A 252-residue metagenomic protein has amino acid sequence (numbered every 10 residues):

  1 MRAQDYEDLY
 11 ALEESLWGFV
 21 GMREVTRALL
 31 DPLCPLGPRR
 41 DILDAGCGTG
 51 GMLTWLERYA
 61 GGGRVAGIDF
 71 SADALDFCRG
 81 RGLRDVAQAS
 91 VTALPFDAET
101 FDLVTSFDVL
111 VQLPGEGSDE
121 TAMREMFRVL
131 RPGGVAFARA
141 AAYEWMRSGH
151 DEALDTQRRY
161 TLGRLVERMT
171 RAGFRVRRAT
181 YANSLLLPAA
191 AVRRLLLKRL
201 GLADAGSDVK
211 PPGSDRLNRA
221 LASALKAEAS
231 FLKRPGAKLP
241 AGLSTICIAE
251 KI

Functional and structural regions predicted by a protein language model:
M1-A93, D97, L103-F107, M123 (+1 more regions): Conserved N-terminal segment of class I S-adenosyl-L-methionine
D8, R178-K226, P240-S244: Conserved catalytic loop of SAM-dependent methyltransferase domains
G51, D73, P114-S118, S148: Short N-terminal helix/helix-N-cap motif within the alpha/beta-hydrolase-1
L103-G117: A short SAM/SAH-binding and catalytic strip from SAM-dependent methyltransferases
E120-V135: A short glycine-rich, Lys/Arg-flanked "PGG" loop and its adjoining helix->strand segment in the class I
A136-R158, R164-E167: Short, glycine-/aromatic-enriched active-site segment of Class I SAM-dependent methyltransferases
V166-A182, E250: A SAM-dependent methyltransferase catalytic signature shared across enzymes that methylate proteins
L225-I252: C-terminal lobe and adjacent flexible extensions of AdoMet/dcAdoMet transferase-like proteins
